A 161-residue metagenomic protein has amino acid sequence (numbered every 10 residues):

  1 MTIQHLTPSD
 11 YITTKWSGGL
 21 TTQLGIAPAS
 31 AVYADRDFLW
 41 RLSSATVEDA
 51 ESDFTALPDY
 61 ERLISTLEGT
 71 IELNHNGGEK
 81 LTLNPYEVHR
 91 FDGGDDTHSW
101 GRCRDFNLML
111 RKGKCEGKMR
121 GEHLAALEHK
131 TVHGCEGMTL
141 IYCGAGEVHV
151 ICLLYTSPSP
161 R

Functional and structural regions predicted by a protein language model:
M1-R36, D53-A56, L73-F106: A short, N-terminal "cap"/entry segment at the start of jelly-roll beta-barrel domains of the cupin/DSBH fold
T21-Q23, S44, V88, N107-M109 (+2 more regions): Conserved hydrophobic/aromatic beta-strand scaffold that supports enzyme active sites
P28, R41-L57, H89-G94, K112-G134: Conserved short histidine dyad/triad with adjacent acidic residue
W40, E61, F106: Change "...and in nucleic-acid phosphodiester-cleaving endonucleases..." to "...and in nucleic-acid processing enzymes
Y60-E72, G134-L153: Glycine- and acidic-residue-biased ligand/ion/polar-headgroup-sensing regions
N76-G78, R120, L153: Surface loops and adjacent helix of pleckstrin homology
R102-E116: A short hydrophobic beta-strand segment most commonly corresponding to one strand of the jelly-roll/cupin
Y155-R161: Conserved small/polar residues in nucleotide/adenosyl-binding loops
